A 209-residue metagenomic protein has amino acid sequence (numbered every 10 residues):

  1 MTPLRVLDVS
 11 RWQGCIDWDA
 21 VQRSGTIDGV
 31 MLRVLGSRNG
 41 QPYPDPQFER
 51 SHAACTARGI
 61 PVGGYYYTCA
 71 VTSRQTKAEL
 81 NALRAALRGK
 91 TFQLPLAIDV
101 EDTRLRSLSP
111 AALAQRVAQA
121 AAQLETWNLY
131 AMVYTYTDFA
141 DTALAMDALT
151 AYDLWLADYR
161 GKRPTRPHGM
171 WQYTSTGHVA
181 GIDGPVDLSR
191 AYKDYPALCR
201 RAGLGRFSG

Functional and structural regions predicted by a protein language model:
M1-D28, L32-A121, E125-Y130: Substrate-binding cleft of extracellular glycoside hydrolase catalytic domains
M1-Q13, D19-A20, S24, D147-G209: Functionally critical loop-and-helix segments that line ligand-binding/catalytic clefts of soluble enzyme domains
S37, T103, D138-F139, G161-K162 (+1 more regions): Short, solvent-exposed loop/turn segments at secondary-structure junctions
N39, V71, A140, R163 (+1 more regions): Flexible, glycine-rich phosphate/dinucleotide-binding loops and adjacent beta-alpha linkers at cofactor/substrate
Y66, T135, D158: Short beta-strand/turn micro-motifs composed of small residues that flank or help shape donor/cofactor-binding pockets
N81-I98, A143-P167: Structural recognition of alpha->loop->beta junctions
S109-P110, A143-M146, I182: A short secondary-structure junction signal
W127-T142: Aromatic-lined carbohydrate-recognition surfaces of secreted/lumenal glycan-active proteins
